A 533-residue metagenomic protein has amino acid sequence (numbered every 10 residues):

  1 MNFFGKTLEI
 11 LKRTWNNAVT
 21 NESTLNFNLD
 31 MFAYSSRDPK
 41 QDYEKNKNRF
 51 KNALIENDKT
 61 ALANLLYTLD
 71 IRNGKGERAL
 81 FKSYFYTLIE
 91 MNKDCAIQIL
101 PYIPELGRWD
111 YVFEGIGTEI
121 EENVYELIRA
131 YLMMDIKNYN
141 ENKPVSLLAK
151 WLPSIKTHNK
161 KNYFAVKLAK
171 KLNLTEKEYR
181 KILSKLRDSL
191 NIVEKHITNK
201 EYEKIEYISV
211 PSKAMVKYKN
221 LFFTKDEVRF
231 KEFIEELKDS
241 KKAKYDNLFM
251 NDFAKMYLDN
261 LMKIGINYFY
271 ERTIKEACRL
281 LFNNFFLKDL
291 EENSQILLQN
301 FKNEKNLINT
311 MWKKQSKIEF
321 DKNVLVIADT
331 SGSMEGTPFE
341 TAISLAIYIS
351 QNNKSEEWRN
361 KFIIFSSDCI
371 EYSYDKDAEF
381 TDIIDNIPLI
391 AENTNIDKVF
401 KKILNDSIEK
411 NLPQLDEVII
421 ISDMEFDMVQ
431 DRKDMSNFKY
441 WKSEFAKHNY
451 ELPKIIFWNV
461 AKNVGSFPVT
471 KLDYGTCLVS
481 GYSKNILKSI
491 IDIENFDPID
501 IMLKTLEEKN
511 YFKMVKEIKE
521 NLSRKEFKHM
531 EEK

Functional and structural regions predicted by a protein language model:
M1-T341, Q351-K533: Long lumenal/extracellular ectodomains of secretory and single-pass membrane proteins
